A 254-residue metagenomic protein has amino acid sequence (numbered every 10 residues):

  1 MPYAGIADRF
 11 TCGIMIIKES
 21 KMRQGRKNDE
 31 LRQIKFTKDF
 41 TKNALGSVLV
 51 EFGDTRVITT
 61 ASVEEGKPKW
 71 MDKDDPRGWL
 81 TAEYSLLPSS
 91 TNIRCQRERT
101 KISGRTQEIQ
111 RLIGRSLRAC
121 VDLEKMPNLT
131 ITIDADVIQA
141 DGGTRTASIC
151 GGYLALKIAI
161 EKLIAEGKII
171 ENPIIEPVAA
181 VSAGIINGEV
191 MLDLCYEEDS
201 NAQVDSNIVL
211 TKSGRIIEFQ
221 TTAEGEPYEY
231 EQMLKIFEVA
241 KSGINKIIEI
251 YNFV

Functional and structural regions predicted by a protein language model:
I16-R77, N245, E249: N-terminal, positively charged regions that mediate nucleic acid binding
K35-T37, L49-E51, I58-T60, T81 (+5 more regions): Structured core elements
V48-M126, G214-K235: Glycine-rich, flexible beta-strand/loop modules in the N-terminal catalytic cores of phosphate-handling
R111, D134-L163: Conserved mixed alpha/beta catalytic, RNA-binding, or beta-rich assembly cores of soluble enzyme, regulatory
K125, G143-A147, K157-E161, K168-V254: A structural signal for small-residue-enriched, beta-sheet-centric alpha/beta enzyme cores and oligomeric scaffold folds
